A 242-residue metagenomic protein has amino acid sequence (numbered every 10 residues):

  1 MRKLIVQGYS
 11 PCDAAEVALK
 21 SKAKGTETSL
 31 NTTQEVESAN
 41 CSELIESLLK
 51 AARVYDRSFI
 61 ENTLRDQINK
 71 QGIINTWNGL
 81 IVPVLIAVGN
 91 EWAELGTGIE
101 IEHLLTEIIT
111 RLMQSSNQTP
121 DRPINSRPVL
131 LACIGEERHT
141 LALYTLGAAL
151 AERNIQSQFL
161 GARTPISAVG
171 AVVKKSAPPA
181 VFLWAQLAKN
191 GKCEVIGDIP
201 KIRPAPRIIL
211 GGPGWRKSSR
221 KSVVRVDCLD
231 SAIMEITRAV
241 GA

Functional and structural regions predicted by a protein language model:
M1-N117, D121: Long amphipathic alpha-helical segments
L95-A242: C-terminal regulatory/effector modules of DNA-binding transcriptional regulators
